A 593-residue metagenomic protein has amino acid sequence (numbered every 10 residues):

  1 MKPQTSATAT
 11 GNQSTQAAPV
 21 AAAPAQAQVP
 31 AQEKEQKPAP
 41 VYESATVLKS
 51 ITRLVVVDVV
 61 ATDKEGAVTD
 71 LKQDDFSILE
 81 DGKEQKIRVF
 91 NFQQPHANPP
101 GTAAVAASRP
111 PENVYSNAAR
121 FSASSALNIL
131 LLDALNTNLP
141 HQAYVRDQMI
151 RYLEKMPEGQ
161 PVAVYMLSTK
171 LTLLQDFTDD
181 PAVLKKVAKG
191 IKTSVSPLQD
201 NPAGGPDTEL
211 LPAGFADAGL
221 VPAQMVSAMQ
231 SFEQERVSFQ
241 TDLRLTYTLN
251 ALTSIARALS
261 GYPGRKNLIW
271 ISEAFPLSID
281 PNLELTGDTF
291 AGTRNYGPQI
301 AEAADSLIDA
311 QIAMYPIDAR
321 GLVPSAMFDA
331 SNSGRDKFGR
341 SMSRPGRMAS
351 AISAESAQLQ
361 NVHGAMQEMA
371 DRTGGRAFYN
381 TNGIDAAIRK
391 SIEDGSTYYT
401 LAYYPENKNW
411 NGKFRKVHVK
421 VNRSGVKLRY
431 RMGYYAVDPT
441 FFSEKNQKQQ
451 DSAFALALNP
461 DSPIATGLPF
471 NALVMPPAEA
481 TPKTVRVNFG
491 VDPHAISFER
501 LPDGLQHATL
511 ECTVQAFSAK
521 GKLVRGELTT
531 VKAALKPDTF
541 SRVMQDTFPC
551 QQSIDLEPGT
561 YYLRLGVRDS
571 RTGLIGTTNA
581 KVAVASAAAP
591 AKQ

Functional and structural regions predicted by a protein language model:
M1-Q593: Scaffold/interface architecture of coatomer-like assemblies
